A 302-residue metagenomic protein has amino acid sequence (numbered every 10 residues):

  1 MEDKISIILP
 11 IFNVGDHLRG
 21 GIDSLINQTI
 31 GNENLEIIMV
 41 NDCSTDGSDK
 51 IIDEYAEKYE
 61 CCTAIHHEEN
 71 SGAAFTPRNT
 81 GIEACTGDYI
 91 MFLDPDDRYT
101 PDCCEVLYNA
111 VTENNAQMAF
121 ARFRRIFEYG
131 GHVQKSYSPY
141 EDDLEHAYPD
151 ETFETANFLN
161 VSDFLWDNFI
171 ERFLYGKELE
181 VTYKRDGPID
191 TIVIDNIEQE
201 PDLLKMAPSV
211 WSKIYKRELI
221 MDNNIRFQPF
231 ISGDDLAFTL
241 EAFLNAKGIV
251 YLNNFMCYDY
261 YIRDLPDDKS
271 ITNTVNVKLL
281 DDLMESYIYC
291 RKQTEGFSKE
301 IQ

Functional and structural regions predicted by a protein language model:
D3-S6, I11, E36, A237: Cell-envelope/extracellular polymer assembly enzymes that use nucleotide-activated donors
N13-Q28: Short, well-formed alpha-helical segments that are part of the catalytic scaffolds of diverse glycosyltransferases
S24, N41-K50, E69-S71, Y99-T100: A conserved acidic beta->alpha catalytic loop
E33-C43, T63-H67, D94-P95: Short beta-strand/loop segment that forms part of the nucleotide-sugar
E68-C85: Glycine-rich, basic loop-to-helix element that forms the pyrophosphate-binding segment of sugar-nucleotide handling
P77, P95-N254, Y258-K278: Donor-binding/catalytic cores of nucleotide-activated saccharide and glycerol-phosphate transferases/polymerases
I90: Short aromatic/hydrophobic "clamp" motif used to bind/position activated sugar donors
D186, D281-Q302: C-terminal, non-catalytic tails of nucleotide-sugar-dependent glycosyltransferases
